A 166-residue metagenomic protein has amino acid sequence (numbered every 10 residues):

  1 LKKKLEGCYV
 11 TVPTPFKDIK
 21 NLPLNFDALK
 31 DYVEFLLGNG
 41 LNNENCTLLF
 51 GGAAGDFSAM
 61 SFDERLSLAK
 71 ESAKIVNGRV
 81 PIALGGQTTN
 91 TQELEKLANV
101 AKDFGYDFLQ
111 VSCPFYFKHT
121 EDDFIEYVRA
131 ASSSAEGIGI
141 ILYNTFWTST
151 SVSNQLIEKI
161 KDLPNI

Functional and structural regions predicted by a protein language model:
L1-S151, I157: Active-site beta->alpha loop and helix N-cap motifs at the rims of alpha/beta catalytic domains
